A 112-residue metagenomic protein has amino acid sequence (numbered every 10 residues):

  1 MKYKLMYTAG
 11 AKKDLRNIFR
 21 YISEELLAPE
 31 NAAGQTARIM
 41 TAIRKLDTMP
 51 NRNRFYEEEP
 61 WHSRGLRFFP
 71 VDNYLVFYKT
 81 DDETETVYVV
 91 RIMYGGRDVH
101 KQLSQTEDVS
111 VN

Functional and structural regions predicted by a protein language model:
M1-H62, D108-N112: Basic, Lys/Arg-enriched alpha-helical interface segments
K2, R38, R52-R54, R67 (+3 more regions): Basic side chains
Y3, Y7, F19-Y21, F68-F69 (+2 more regions): Aromatic side chains
L26, V71-L75, K79-N112: Enriched for short, Lys/Arg-rich terminal
M49-E83: Basic/aromatic recognition patch in beta-strand/loop cores that engages polyanionic ligands
